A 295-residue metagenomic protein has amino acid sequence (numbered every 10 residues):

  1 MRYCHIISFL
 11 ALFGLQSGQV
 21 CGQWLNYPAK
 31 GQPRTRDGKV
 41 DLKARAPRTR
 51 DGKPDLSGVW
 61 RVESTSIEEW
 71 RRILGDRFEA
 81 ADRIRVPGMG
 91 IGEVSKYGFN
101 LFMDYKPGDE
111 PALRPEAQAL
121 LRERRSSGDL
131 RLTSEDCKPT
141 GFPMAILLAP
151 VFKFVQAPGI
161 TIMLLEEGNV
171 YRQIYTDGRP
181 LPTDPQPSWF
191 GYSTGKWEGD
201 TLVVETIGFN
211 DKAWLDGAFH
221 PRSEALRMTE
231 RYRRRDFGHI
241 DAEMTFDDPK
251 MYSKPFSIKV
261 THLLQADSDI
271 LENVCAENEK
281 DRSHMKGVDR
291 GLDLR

Functional and structural regions predicted by a protein language model:
M1-H5: Positively charged n-region of N-terminal signal peptides that target proteins for export
I7-Q16: Bacterial N-terminal signal peptides
Q19-R295: PEST-like low-complexity, intrinsically disordered acidic/proline/serine-rich tracts that flank trafficking/processing
